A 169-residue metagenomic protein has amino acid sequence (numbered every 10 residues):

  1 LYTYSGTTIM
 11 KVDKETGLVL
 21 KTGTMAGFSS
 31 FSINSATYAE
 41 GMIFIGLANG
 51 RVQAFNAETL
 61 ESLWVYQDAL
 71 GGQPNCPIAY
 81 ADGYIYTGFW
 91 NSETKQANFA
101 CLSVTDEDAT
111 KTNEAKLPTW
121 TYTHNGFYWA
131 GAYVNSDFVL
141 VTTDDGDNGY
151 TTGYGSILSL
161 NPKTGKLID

Functional and structural regions predicted by a protein language model:
L1-D169: Extracytoplasmic/lumenal domain signature
